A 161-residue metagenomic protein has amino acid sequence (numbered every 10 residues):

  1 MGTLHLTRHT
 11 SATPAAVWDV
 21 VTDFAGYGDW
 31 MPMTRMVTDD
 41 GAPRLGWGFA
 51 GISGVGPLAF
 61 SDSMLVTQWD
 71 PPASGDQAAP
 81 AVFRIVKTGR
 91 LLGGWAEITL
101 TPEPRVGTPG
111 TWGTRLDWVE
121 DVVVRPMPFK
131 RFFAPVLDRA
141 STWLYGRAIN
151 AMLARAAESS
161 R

Functional and structural regions predicted by a protein language model:
M1-R44: Hydrophobic ligand-binding cavity/cleft-lining segments
T3-H5, A59-M64, L92-E97: Short, surface-exposed coil-to-beta transition loops
A16-V21, Y27, F49, V66 (+2 more regions): Hydrophobic pocket/interface hotspot
A25, G56-P57: N-terminal first-folded block
W47-V55, V82-G89: Short beta-strand segments that buttress and anchor functional surface loops
D70-S74, R105: Short, conserved beta-turn/loop elements at beta-strand boundaries and strand-helix junctions
A79-P80, V86-R147, A154: Beta-strand/loop substructures that line and gate deep hydrophobic ligand-binding cavities in soluble
A151-R161: Short, highly charged C-terminal tails/helix-capping segments
